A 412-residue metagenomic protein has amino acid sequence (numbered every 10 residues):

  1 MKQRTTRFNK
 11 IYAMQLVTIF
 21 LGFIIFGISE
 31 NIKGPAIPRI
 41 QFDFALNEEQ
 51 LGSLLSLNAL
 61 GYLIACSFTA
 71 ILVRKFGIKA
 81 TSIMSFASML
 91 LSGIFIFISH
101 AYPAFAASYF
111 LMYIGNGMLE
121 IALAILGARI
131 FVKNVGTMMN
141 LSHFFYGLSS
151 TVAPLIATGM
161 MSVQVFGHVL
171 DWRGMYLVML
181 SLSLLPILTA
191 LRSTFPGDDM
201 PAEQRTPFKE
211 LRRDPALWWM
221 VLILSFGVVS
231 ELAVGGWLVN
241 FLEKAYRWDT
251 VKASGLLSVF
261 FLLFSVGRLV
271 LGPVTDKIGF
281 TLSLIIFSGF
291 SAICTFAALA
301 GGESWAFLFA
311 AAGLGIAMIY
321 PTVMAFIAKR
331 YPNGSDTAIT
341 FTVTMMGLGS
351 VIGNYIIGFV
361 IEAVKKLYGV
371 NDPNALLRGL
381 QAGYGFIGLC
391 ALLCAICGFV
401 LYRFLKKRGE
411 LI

Functional and structural regions predicted by a protein language model:
K33-G34, D214-F261, S265: Extracytoplasmic gate region of multi-pass secondary transporters
A45, G77, I98-P103, V132 (+4 more regions): Helix-breaking motifs and short loop linkers at transmembrane-helix boundaries and internal kinks in secondary membrane
I64-P103: Conserved MFS/SLC helix-loop-helix module at the cytosolic interface between two early adjacent transmembrane helices
A65-I78, G267-G279, I361: Helix-to-loop junctions at the C-terminal end of transmembrane segments in multipass secondary transporters
A101-A104, K133-N134, M138-F195: Helix-loop-helix hairpin linking two adjacent transmembrane segments in secondary transporters
S108-F144: Cytoplasmic helix-loop-helix junction between adjacent transmembrane helices in 12-TM secondary transporters
I278-F326: C-terminal transmembrane helical hairpin of 12-TM major facilitator-type secondary transporters
N333-G369: A late C-terminal transmembrane helix in Major Facilitator Superfamily
